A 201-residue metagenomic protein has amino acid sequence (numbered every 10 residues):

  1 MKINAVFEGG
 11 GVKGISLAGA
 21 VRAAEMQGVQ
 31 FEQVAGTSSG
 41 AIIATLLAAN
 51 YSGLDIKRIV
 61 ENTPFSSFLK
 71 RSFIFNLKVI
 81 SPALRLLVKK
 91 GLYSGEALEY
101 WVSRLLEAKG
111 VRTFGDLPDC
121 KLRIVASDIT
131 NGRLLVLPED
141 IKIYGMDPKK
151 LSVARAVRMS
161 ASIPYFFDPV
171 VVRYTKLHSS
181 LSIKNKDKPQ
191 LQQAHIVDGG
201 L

Functional and structural regions predicted by a protein language model:
M1-T37, T45-L201: Patatin-like phospholipase
A41: Catalytic nucleophile loop
